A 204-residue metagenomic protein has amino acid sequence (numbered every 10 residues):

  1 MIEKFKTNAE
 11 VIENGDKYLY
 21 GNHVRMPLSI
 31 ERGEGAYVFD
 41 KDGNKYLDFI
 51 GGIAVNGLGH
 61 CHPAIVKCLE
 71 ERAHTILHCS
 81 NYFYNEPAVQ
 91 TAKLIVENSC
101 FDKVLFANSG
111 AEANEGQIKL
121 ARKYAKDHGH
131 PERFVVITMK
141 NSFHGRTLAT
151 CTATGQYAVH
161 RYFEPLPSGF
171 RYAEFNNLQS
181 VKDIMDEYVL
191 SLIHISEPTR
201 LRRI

Functional and structural regions predicted by a protein language model:
M1-E34: Active-site-adjacent loop/helix segments that line or gate small-molecule/cofactor pockets in enzymes
F5, K17, K45-P131: Glycine-rich loop-to-alpha-helix module at the N-terminal edge of alpha/beta enzyme cores
L28-D48: Active-site and channel-lining beta-strand-loop segments that bind or position nucleotide-derived/phosphorylated
F39-D40, L58-H60, T152-A153: Short beta-strand-to-turn element immediately C-terminal to the catalytic PLP-Schiff-base lysine in fold type I
D40, D48, E112-E115, H144 (+1 more regions): Acidic active-site catalytic centers that drive phospho-/nucleotidyl reactions and related ester hydrolyses
A73-H74, R161-L166, S196: Gly-rich Lys/Arg/Thr-decorated short loops/hinges at beta-loop-alpha junctions or inter-strand turns that position
K93-L190: PLP-dependent aspartate aminotransferase-fold enzymes
I193-I204: Single conserved hydrophobic/aromatic residue that forms the stacking wall/gate of nucleotide- or nucleobase-binding
